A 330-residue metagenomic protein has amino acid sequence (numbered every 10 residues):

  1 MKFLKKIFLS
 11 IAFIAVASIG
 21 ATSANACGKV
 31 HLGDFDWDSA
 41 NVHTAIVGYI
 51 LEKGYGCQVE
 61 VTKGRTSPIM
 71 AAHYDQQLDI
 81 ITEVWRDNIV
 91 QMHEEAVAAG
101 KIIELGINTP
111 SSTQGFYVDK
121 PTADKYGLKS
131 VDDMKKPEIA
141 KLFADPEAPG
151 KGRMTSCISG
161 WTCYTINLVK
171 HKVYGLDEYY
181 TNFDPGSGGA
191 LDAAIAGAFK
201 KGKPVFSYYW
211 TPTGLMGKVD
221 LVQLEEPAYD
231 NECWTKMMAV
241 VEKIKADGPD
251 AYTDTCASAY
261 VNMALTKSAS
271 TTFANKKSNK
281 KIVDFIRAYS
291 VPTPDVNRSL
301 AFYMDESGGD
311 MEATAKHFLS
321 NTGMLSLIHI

Functional and structural regions predicted by a protein language model:
C27-S39, C57-T62, K151-T155, I286: Short, well-ordered beta-strand elements
D38-C57, V169: Short, polar/charged alpha-helical segment
T44, T62-G100, A194-A198, G214-V219: Pocket-flanking alpha-helical
A71-A72, D79-T82, T155-M237: Ligand-binding pocket segment of bilobal, Venus flytrap-like solute-binding proteins
Q91-L105, G202, M216-D254: Ligand-binding "clamshell"
K101-S156: A conserved helix-loop-strand patch within extracytoplasmic ligand-binding domains of the periplasmic binding
Q114-D124, N262-S278, A301-F302: A bilobed periplasmic-binding-protein/Venus flytrap-type ligand-binding module shared by bacterial periplasmic
H329-I330: Conserved small/polar residues in nucleotide/adenosyl-binding loops
